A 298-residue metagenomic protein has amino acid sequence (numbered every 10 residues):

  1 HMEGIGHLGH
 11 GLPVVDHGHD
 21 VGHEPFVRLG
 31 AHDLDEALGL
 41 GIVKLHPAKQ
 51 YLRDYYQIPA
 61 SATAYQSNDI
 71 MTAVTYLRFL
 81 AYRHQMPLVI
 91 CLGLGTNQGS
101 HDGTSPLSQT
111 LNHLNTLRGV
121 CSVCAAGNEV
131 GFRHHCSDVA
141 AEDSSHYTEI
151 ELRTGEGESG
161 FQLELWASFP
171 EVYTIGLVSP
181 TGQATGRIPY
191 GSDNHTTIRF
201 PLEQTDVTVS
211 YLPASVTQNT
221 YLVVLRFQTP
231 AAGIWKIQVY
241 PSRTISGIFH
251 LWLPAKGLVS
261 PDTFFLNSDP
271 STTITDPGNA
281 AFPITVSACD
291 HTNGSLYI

Functional and structural regions predicted by a protein language model:
H1, G22, F26-A31, A37-I298: Loop-rich non-cytosolic ectodomains and luminal regions
M2, V14-V15: Hydrophobic helix segments
I5: Conserved ATP-binding/catalytic core of the eukaryotic-like protein kinase fold, especially serine/threonine kinases
G9-H10, D16: Compositionally biased, low-complexity intrinsically disordered regions
L12-P13, V27: Short linear motifs in low-complexity or flexible loops
